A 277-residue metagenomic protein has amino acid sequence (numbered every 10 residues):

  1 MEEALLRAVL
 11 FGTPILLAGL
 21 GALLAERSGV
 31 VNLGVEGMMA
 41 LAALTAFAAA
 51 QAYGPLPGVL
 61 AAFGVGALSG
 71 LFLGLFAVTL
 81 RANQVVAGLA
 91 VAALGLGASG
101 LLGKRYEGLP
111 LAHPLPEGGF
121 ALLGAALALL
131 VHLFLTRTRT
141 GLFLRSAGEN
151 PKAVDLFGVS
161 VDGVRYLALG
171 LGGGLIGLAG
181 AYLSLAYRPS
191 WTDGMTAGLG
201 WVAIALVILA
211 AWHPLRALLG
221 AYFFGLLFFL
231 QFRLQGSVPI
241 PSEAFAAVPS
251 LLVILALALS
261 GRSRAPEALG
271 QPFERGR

Functional and structural regions predicted by a protein language model:
M1-A18, V31, T45, Q51-P57 (+1 more regions): Membrane-interfacial amphipathic/re-entrant helices at transmembrane-helix boundaries
E3-R7, L135, G173-A205, Q235 (+1 more regions): Inter-helical junctions in multi-pass inner-membrane proteins, predominant in energy-converting antiporter-like
A18-G19, A43-F47, L96-G100, A121-L133 (+4 more regions): Hydrophobic core segments of alpha-helical transmembrane domains in multi-pass membrane transport and ion-translocation
G21, L130-V131, L135, R139 (+2 more regions): Cytosolic-side transmembrane-helix boundaries in multi-pass membrane proteins
Y53-A98, A126-L130, F228: Alpha-helical transmembrane segments within multi-pass membrane transporters and channels
Q84, G88, G95-R139, S190-W191 (+2 more regions): Transmembrane helix-bundle core of multi-pass membrane transporters and related energy-transducing complexes
E117-W191, P214-L219: Helix-loop-helix "hairpin" substructures at the membrane interface of multi-pass membrane proteins
S190-S250: Transmembrane alpha-helical segments in multi-pass inner-membrane proteins
